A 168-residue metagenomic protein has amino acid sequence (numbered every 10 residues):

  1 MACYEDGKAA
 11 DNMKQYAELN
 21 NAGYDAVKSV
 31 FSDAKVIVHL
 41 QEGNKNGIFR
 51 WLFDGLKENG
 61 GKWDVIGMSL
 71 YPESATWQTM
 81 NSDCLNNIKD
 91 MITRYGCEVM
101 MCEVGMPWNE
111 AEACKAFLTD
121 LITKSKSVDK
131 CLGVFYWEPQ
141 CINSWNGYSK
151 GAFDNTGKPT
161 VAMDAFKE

Functional and structural regions predicted by a protein language model:
M1-C3, N46-G47: Short, well-ordered, mixed-charge alpha-helical segments that flank or form enzyme active sites
A2-D11, D83-N86, D90-G96, W108-E168: Aromatic-rich peripheral "rim/lid" segments of glycoside hydrolase catalytic domains that contact and position glycan
K14, E18-D25, S29-V36, N46-C114 (+2 more regions): Glycoside hydrolase catalytic-domain groove-lining segments
